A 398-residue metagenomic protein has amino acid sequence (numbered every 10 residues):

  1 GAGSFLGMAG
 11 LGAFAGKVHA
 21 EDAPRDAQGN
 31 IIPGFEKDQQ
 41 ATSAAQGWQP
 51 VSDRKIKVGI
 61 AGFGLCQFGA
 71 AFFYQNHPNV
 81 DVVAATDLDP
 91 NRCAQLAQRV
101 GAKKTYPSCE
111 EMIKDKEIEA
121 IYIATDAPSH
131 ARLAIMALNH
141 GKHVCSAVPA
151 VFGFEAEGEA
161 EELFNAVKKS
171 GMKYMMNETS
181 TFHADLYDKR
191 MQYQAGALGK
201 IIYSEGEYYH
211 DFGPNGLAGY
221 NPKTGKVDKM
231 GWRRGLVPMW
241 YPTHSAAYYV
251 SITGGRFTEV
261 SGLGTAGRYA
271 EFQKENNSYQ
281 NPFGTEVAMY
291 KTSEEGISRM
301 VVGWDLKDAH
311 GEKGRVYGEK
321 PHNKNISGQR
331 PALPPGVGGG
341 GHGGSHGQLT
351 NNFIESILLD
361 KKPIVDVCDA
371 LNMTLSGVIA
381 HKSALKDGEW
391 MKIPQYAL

Functional and structural regions predicted by a protein language model:
G1-E21: N-terminal export signals
L11-G12, G199-Y203, K382-L398: C-terminal capping/lid region of NAD(P)-dependent oxidoreductase domains
I31-V51, W240-S327, G339, H346-P363 (+2 more regions): Contiguous beta-strand/loop segments that form the cofactor/metal-binding neighborhood of enzyme cores
I56-G69: Glycine-rich adenosine-cofactor-binding loop
N79-Q98: NAD(P)-binding Rossmann-fold cofactor-contacting core
D81, N177, S356-M373: Glycine- and charged-residue-rich phosphate/anionic-cofactor binding loop of Rossmann-like
A120, A131-T181, G196: Beta-strand-loop-alpha-helix segment that lines the small-molecule cofactor/substrate pocket of alpha/beta enzymes
S170-M175, S180-N281: Predominantly a Rossmann-like dinucleotide-binding segment in NAD(P)-dependent oxidoreductases
